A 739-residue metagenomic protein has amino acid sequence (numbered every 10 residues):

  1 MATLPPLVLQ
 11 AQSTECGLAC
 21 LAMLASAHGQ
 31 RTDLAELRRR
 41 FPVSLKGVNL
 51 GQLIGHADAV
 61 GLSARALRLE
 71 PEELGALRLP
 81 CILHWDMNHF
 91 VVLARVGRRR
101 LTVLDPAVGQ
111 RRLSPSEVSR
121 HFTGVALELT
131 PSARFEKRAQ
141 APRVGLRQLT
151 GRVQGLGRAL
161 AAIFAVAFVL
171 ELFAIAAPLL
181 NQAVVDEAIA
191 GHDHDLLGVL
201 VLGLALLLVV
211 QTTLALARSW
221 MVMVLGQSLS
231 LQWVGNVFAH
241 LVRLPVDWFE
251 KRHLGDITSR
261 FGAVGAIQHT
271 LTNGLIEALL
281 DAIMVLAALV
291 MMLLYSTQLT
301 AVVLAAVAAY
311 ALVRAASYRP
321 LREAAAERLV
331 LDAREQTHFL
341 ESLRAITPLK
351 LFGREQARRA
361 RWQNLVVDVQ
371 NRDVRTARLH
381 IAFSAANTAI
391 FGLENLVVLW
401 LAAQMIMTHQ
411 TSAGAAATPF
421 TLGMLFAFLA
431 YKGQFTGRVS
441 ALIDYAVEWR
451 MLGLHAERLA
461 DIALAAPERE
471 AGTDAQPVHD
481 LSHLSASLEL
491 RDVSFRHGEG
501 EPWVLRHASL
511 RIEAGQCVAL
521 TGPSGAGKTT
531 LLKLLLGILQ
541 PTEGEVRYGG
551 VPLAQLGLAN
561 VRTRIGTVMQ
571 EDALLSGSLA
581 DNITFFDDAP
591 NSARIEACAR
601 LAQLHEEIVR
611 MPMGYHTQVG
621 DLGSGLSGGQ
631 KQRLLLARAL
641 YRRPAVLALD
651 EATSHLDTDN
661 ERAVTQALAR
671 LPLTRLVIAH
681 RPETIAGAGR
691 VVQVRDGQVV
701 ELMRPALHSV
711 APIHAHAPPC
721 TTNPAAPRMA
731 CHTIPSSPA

Functional and structural regions predicted by a protein language model:
M1-A177, A190-L200, V222, L321 (+9 more regions): Membrane-integrated ABC transporters
A161-L214, M221, L293-Q298, L396 (+2 more regions): Transmembrane helix-loop-helix hairpins at lipid-water interfaces of multipass membrane proteins, especially the type-1
G203-V210, A215, E277-E327, W400-F420 (+1 more regions): Transmembrane helices of ABC transporter permease
L331, T347-R354, R378, K432-I462: Cytosolic ends of transmembrane helices, especially the final helix of ABC transmembrane type-1 domains
A463-V518, P552, A597, R670-L671: Primarily ABC-family ATPase nucleotide-binding module
T530, T563-E571, L579-N582, C598-A602 (+1 more regions): ABC-family ATPase nucleotide-binding domain "signature/switch" substructure
L536: Helix-to-loop junction immediately C-terminal to a conserved catalytic motif
G544-V551, V561: Conserved ABC transporter NBD signature motif
